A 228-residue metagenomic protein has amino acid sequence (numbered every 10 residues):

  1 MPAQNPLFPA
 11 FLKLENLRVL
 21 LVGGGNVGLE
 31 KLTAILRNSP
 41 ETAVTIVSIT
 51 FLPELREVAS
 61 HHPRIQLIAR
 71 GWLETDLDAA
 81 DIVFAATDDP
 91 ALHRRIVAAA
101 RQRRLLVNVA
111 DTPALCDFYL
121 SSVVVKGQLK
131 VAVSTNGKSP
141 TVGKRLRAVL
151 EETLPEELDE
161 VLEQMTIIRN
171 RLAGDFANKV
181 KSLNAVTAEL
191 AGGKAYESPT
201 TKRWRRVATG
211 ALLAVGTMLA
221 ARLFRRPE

Functional and structural regions predicted by a protein language model:
M1-E57, L212: Hydrophobic, well-ordered beta-alpha structural blocks that scaffold small-molecule cofactor pockets
N16, D78-A79: Alpha-helix C-terminal capping/helix-to-coil transition sites in glycosyltransferase folds
N26-V27, P90-A91, G137: Residue-level detector of alpha-helix initiation sites
S48, L67-G71, D111: Short loop/edge segments at beta-strand edges and connector loops that shape dinucleotide/nucleotide cofactor-binding
H61-D78: Glycine-rich, highly charged phosphate/nucleotide-binding loops
I82-D88, H93-L120: ADP-ribose/adenylate-binding Rossmann-like module
L106-D159: E1/E1-like adenylate-forming module used to activate ubiquitin-like modifiers and sulfur-carrier proteins
G137-R222: An accessory alpha-helical subdomain
